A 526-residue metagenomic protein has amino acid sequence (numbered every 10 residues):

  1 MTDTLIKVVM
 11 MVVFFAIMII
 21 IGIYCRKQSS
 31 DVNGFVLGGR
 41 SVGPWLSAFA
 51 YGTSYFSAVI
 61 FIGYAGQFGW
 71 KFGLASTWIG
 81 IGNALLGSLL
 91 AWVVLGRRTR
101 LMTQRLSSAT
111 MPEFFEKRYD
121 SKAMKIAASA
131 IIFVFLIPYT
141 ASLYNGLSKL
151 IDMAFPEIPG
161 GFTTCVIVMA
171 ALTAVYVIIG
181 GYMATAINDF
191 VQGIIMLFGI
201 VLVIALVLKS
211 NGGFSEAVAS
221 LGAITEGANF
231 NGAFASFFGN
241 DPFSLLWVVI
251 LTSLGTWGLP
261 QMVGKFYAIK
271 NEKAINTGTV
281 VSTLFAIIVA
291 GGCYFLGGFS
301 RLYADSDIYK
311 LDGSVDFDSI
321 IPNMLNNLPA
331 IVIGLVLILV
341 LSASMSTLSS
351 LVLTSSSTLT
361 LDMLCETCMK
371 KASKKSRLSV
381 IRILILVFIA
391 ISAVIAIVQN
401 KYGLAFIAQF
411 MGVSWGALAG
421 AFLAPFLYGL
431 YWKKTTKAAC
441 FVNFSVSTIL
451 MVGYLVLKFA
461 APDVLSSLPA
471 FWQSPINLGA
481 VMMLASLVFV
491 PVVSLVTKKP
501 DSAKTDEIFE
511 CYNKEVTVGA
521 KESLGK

Functional and structural regions predicted by a protein language model:
M1-G63, V177-G180, G193, L202 (+1 more regions): Membrane-interface "cap" regions at the ends of multi-pass membrane proteins
I20-Q28, L136-Y144, S148-T164, V168 (+4 more regions): Hydrophobic alpha-helical segments and their helix-loop junctions in multi-pass secondary transporters
V36-S107, F243-G255, M262-S306, P322-T347: Membrane-interface helix-loop-helix modules in multi-pass membrane proteins
I79-V177, V248-G255, S342-S350, I381: Helix-loop-helix module between adjacent transmembrane segments
L95-R97, L101, V207-G222, L284-I320 (+2 more regions): Extracellular/periplasmic helix-exit of transmembrane alpha-helices
K117-I126, F162-T163, I167, T360-Y402: Loop-to-transmembrane helix boundary motifs in multi-pass membrane proteins
A127-S142, Y176, I195-K209, L246-W257 (+4 more regions): Selective recognition of specific alpha-helical transmembrane segments in multi-pass small-molecule
E366, F459-K526: Terminal cytosolic tails of multi-pass membrane transporters, especially the segment immediately following the final
